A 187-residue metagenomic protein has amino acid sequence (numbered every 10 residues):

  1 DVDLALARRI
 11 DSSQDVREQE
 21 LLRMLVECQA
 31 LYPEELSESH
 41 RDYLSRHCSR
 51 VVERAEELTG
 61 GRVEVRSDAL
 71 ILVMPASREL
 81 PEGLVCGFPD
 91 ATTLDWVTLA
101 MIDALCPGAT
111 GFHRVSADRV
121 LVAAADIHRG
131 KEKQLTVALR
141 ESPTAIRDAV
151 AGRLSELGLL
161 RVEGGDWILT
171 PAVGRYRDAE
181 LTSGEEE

Functional and structural regions predicted by a protein language model:
D1-V122, D126-P143, D148-V150, V173: Non-catalytic recognition/regulatory regions in large multidomain proteins
R153: Alpha-helical DNA-recognition elements
L157-G158: Glycine-centered, phosphate/nucleic-acid-interacting loop/turn motifs that mediate DNA/RNA or nucleotide
R161-V162: Short beta-strand "wing" residues that participate in macromolecule-binding interfaces
D166-E187: Short, cationic-aromatic polyanion-contact patches
